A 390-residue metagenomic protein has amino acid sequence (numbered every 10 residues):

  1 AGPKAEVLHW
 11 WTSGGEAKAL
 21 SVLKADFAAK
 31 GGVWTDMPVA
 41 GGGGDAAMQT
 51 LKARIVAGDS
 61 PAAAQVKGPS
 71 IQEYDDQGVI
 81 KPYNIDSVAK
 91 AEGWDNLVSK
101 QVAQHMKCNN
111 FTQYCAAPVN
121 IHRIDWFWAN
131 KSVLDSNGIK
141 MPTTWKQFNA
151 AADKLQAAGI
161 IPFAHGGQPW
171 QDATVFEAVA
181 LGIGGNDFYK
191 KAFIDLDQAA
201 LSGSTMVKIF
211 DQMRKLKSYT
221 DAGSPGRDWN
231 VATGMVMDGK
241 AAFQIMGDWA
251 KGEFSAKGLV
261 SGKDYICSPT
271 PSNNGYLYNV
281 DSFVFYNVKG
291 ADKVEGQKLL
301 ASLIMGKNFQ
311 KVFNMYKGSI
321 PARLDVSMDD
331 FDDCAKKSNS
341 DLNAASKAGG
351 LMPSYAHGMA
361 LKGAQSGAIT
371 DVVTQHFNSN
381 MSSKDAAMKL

Functional and structural regions predicted by a protein language model:
W10, E16, V175, D211-K293: Extracytoplasmic/periplasmic substrate-binding proteins
V22-Q101, D135-T143, A242-F243, K384: Extracytoplasmic "Venus flytrap"/periplasmic binding protein-like
A25, K30, A57, N137 (+3 more regions): Extracytoplasmic/periplasmic substrate-recognition and gating elements
P69-I124, N149, V175-E177, G262: Hinge/lid segment of periplasmic solute-binding proteins
V79-P82, D86-S87, G252, F283-L361: Mature extracytoplasmic/periplasmic domains
K107-V119, D125, N149-Q198, A241: Extracytoplasmic/periplasmic solute-binding protein
P118, F283, S340-L390: C-terminal capping/gating helix-and-loop segments adjacent to ligand/active sites or protein-protein/ligand interfaces
A152-L155, I194-P225: Glycine-centered hinge/linker elements that transmit conformational signals in sensory and ligand-binding systems
